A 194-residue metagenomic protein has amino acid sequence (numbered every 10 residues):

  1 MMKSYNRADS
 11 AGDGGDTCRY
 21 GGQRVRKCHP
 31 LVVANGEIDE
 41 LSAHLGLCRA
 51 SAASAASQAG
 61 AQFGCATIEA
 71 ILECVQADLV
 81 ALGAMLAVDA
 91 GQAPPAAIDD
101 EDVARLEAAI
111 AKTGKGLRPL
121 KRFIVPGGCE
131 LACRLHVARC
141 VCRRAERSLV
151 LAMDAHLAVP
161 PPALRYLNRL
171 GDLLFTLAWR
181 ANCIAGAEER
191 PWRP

Functional and structural regions predicted by a protein language model:
M1-P194: Phosphate/pyrophosphate-binding loop motifs in nucleotide- or prenyl diphosphate-using proteins
